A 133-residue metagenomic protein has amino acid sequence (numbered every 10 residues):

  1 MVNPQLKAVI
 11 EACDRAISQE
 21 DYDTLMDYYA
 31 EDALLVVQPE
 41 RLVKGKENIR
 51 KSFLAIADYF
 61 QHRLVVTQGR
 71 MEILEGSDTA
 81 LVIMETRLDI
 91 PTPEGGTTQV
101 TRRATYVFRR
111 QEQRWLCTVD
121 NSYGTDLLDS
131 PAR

Functional and structural regions predicted by a protein language model:
M1-D27, L34-R133: A beta-strand edge to alpha-helix "cap/lid" segment located at domain peripheries
